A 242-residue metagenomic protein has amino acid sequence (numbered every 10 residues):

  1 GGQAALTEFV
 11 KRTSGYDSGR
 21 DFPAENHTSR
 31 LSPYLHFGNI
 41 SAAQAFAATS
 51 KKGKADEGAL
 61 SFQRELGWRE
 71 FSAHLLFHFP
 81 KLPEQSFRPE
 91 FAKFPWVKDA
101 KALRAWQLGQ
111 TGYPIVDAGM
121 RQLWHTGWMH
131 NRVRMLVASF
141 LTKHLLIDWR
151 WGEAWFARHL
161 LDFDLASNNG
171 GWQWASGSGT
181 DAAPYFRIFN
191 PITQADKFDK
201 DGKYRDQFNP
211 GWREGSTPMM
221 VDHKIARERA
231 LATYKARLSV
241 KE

Functional and structural regions predicted by a protein language model:
G1-S86, E90, Q194-E242: Glycine/tryptophan-enriched, flexible segments
A5, R30, A45-A48, F62 (+4 more regions): Short, hydrophobic/aromatic alpha-helical segments in well-folded domains
A42, K143, G179-T180: Short, glycine-/Ser/Thr-/acidic-enriched flexible segments
A73, H78, K101-I147: C-terminal substrate/ligand-recognition segments
K81, S86-Q110: Helix-loop-helix junctions that connect adjacent transmembrane helices in secondary transporters/permeases, recognized
F91-P95, W155-I225: C-terminal, helix-dominated tail/subdomain
M129-R132, L145-A154, D164-N169: Extended hydrophobic-aromatic, low-complexity segments
